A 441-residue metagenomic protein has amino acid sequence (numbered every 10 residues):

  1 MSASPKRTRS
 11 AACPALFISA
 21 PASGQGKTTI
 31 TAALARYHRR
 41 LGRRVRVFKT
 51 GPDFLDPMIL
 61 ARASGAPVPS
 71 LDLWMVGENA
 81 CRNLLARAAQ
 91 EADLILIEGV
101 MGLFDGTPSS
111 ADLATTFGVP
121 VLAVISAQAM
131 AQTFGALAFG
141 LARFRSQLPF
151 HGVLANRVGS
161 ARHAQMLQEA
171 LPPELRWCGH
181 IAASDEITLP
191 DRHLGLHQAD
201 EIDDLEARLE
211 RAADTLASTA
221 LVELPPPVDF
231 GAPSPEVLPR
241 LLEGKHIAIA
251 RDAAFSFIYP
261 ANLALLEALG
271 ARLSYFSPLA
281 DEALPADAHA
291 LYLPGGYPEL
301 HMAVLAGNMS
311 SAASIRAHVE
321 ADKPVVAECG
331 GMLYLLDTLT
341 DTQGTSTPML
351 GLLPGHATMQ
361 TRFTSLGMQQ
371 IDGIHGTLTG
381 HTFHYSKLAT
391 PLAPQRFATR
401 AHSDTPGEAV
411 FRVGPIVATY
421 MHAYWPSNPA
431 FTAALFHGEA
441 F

Functional and structural regions predicted by a protein language model:
P5-F117, I125-L148, A161-Q165: ATP-dependent carboxylate-amine ligase catalytic core
F17, L96-E98, L122-V124, L154 (+3 more regions): Structural motif
K49-T50, R176-D185, R272-A280: Beta-strand->loop->alpha-helix junctions that form or flank phosphate-binding loops in nucleotide-handling enzymes
V119, L175, E320-P324: A short helix->loop->beta-strand "cap" motif at the edges of active sites that frequently abuts
A131-P239: Internal gly/pro-rich beta-alpha loop/helix module that stabilizes soluble enzyme cofactors or their anionic handles
T188-S234, L241-G244, A357-F441: Amide-donor transfer/coupling interface in amidating biosynthetic enzymes
K245-H318: Phosphate-binding active sites in nucleotide-utilizing proteins
P298-D372: Cysteine-nucleophile active-site neighborhood
